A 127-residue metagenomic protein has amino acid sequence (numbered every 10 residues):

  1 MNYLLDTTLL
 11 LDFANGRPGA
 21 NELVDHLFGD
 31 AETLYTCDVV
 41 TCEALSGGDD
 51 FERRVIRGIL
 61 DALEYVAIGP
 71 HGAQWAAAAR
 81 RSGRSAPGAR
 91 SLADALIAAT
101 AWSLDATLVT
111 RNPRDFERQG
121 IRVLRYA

Functional and structural regions predicted by a protein language model:
M1-T36, L45-G58: Short, well-structured N-terminal submotif of metal-dependent ribonuclease cores
N2, I97-A127: Acidic, metal-binding active-site segment of PIN/NYN-like and related structure-specific nucleases
Y3, T33-Y35, A62-A67, T107: Short loop->beta-strand "edge-of-pocket" segments that line small-molecule binding or catalytic clefts across diverse
D6-T7, A44, A76, A101 (+1 more regions): Generic structural signal for small/hydrophobic residues in well-ordered secondary structure, especially within
L9-L10, V40, G72, L96-I97 (+1 more regions): Alpha-helix capping/helix-boundary segments
N15, V40-T41, R53-D61, H71 (+2 more regions): IMPase-like, lithium-sensitive Mg2+-dependent phosphomonoesterase catalytic core
G16-R17, G47-G48, A79, Q119-R122: Residue-level signal for well-ordered alpha-helical positions
E64-R111: Active-site neighborhoods of divalent-metal-dependent phosphate/nucleic-acid chemistry enzymes
